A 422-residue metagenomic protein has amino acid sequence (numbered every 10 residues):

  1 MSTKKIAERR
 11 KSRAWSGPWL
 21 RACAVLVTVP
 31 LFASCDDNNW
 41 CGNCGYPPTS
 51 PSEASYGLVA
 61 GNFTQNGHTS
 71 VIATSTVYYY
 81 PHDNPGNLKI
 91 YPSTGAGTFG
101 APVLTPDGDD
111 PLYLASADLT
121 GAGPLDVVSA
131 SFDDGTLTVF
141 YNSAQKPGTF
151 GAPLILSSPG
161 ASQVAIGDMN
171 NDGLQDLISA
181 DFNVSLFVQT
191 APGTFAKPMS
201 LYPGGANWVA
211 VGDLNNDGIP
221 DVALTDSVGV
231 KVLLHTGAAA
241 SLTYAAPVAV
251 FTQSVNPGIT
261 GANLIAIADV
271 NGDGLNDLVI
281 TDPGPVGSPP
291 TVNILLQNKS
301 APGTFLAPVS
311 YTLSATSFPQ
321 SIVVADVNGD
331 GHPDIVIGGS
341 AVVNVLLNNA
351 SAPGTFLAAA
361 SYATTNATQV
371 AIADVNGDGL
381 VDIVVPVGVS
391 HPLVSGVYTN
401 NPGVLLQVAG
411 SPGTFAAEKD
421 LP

Functional and structural regions predicted by a protein language model:
M1-G17: N-terminal secretory signal peptides that target proteins for export/translocation
L31-S34: C-terminal motif of bacterial Sec signal peptides marking the signal peptidase cleavage site
D36-E53, P92-D109, Y141-P159, V188-G204 (+4 more regions): Blade-edge motifs of beta-propeller repeat domains
Y56-Q65, L112-L119, S162-M169, N207-L214 (+3 more regions): Beta-propeller blade termini
H68-T69, G123-L125, G173-Q175, G218-P220 (+3 more regions): Glycine-aliphatic tripeptides that mark coil-to-beta-strand junctions in extracellular and membrane proteins
V71-S75, V127-A130, L177-A180, V222-T225 (+3 more regions): Hydrophobic beta-strand segments that make up the repeating blades of beta-propeller and related beta-repeat
T76-H82, D133-G135, V184, G229 (+3 more regions): Short glycine/acidic-enriched loop and turn motifs that connect beta-strands
G86-I90, T136-V139, N183-F187, G229-L233 (+3 more regions): A short loop-to-beta-strand structural motif that recurs across blades of beta-propeller domains
